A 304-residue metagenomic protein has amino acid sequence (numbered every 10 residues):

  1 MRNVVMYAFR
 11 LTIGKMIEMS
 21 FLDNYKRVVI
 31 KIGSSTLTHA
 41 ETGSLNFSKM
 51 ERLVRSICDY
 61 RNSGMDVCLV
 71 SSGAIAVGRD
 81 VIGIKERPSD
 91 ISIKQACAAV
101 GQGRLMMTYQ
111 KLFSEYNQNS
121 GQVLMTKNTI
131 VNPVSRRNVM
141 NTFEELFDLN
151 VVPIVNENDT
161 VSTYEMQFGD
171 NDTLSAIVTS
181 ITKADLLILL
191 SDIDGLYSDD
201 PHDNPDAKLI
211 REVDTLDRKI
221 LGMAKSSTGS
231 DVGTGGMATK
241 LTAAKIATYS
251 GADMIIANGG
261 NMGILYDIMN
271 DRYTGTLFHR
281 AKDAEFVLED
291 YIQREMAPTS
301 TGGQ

Functional and structural regions predicted by a protein language model:
I17-N119, V123-Q304: C-terminal catalytic "cap/lid" subdomain
